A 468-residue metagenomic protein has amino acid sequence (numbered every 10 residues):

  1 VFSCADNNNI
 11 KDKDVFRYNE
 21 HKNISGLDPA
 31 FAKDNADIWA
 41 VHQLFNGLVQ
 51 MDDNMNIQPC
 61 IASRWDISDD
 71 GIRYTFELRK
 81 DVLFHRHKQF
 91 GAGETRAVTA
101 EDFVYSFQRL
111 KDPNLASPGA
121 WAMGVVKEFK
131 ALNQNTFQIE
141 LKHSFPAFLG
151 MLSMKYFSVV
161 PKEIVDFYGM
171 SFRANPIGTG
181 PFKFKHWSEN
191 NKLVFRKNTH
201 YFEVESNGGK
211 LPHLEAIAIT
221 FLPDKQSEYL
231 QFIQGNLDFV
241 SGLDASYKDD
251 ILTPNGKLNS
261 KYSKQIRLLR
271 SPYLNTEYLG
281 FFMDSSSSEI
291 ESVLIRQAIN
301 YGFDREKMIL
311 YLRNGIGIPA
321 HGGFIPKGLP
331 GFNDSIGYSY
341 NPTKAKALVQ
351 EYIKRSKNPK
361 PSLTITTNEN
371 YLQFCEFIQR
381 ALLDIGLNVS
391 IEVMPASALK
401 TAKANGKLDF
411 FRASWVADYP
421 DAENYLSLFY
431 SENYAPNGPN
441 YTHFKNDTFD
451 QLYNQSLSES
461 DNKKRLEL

Functional and structural regions predicted by a protein language model:
N19-D69, Q108, I177: N-terminal lobe/hinge region of extracytoplasmic solute-binding protein
S63-L115, Q138, E228-Q231, E289: Aromatic- and charge-enriched surface segment that lines or borders ligand/interaction sites
D66, D102, L115-E163, K183-S188: Surface-exposed binding/hinge segments that line and control ligand-binding clefts or catalytic entry sites
T99-Y105, G180-P181, L211-A216, Q234 (+4 more regions): Alpha-helical secondary-structure segments
F145-P212, A216, Q226-S227, T343-A347: Gly/Pro-rich hinge or "lid" segments in bacterial periplasmic/extracellular proteins
M170-R173, Y201-P254, N388-S390: Ligand-site clamp/hinge motif
R196, E291-R380, D384-I385, K445: Append "and occasionally in soluble cytosolic enzymes with long acidic Gly/Pro-rich linkers
L294-Q297, I309-L312, N388-K400, A404 (+1 more regions): Extracytoplasmic/peripheral linker and loop segments enriched in polar/acidic and small residues with frequent Thr/Pro
